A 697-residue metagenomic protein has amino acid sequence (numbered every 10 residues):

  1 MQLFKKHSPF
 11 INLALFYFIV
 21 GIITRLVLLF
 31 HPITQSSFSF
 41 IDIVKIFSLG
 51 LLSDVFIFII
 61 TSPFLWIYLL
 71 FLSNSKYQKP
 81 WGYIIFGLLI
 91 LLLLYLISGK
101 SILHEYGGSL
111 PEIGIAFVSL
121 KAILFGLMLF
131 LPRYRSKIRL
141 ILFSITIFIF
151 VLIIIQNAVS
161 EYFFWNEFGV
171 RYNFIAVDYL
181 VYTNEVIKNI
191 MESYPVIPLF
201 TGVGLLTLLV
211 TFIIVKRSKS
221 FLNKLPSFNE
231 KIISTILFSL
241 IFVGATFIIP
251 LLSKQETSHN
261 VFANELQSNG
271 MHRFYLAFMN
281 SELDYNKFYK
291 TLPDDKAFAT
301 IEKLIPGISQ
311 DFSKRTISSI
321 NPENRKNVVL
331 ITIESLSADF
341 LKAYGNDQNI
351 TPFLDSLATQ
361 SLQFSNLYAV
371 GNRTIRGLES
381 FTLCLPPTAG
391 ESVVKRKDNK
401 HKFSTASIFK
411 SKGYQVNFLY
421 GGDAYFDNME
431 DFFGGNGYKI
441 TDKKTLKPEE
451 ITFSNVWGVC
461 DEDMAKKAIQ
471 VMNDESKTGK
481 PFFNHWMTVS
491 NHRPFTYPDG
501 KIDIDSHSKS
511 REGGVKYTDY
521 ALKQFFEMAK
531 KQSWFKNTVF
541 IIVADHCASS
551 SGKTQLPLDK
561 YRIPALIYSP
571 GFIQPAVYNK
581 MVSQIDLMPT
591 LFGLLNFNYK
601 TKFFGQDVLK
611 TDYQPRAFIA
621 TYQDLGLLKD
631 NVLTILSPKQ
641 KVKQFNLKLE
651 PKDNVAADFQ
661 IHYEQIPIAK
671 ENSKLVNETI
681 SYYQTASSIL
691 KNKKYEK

Functional and structural regions predicted by a protein language model:
M1-S8, L222-L225, S476, A686-K697: Short, Lys/Arg-enriched, disordered terminal segments
Q2-D284: Transmembrane and membrane-interface helices of multi-pass, inner-membrane envelope-modifying transferases
G50, N189, F212, K216 (+9 more regions): Residues that form generic nucleotide/phosphate-binding pockets
V55, Y162, S193-Y194, S335 (+2 more regions): Conformational gate/switch positions in structured elements
K76-P80, L205-T207, V215-R217, P293-D294 (+7 more regions): Short, charged/polar low-complexity linear motifs in solvent-exposed/disordered segments
H104-I113, S119, L129-R135, I573-K697: Membrane-interface soluble catalytic domains
I248-F603, K610-Q623, V632: Soluble catalytic regions of membrane-associated enzymes that act on cell-envelope and secretory-pathway components
